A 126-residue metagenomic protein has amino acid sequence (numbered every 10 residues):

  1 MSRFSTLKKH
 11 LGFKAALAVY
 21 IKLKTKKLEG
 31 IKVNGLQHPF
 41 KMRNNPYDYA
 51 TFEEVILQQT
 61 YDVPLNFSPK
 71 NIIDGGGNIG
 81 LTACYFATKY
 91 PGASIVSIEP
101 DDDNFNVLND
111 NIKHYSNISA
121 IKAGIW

Functional and structural regions predicted by a protein language model:
M1-W126: Phosphate/nucleotide-binding beta-alpha loop and adjacent structural elements of enzyme active sites
